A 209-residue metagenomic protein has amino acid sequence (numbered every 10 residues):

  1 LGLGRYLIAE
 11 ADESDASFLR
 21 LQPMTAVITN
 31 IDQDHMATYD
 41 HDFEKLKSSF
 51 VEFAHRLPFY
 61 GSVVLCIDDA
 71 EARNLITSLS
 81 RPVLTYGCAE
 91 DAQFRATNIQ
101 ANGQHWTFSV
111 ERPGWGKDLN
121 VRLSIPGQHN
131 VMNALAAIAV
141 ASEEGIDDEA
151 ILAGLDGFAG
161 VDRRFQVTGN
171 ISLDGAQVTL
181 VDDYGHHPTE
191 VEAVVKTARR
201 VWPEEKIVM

Functional and structural regions predicted by a protein language model:
L1-L3: Conserved motor-coupling elements within RecA-like helicase/translocase cores
R5-S14, T179-H186: Switch II (G3) loop of P-loop NTPases
Y6-I8, S62, K206-V208: Residue-level preference for the first positions of well-ordered beta-strands
A11-L19, V194-A198: Short amphipathic alpha-helices and their capping/turn segments at secondary-structure boundaries
E13, K45, S49, E190-V194: Well-ordered alpha-helical segments embedded in enzymatic catalytic cores
P23, V27-T179, E204-E205: Acidic, Mg2+-coordinating active-site environments of NTP-dependent enzymes
A136, H186, E190: Conserved cofactor-binding/catalytic machinery of classical short-chain dehydrogenase/reductase
V161, T189-M209: Active-site beta-alpha connecting loops in nucleotide-dependent enzymes
